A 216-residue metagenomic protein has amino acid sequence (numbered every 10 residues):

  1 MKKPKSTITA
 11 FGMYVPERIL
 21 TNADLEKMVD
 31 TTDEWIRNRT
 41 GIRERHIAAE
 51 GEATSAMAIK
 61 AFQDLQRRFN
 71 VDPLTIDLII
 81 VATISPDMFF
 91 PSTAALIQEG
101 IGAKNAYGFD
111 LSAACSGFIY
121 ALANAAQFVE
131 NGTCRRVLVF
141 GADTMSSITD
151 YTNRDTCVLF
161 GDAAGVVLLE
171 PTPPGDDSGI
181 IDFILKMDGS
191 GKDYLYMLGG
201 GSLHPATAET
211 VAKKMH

Functional and structural regions predicted by a protein language model:
M1-D77, H204-H216: Conserved active-site "lid/cap" helical segment
K2-K3, I59, Q63-Q66, V158 (+1 more regions): Hydrophobic pocket-lining "lid/loop/helix" segments that shape and contact the acyl-thioester
I8-A10, I36, L65, I79 (+4 more regions): Buried hydrophobic positions in well-ordered alpha/beta secondary-structure cores of metabolic enzymes
Y14, A82-M88, A113-F118, G141-S146 (+1 more regions): Acidic, glycine-rich active-site loops and adjacent beta-strand->loop/helix elements that engage anionic groups
I19-L20, F90-S92, T149-N153: Short acidic, glycine/serine/threonine-rich loops at helix termini
W35-A56, T83-V137: Conserved catalytic cysteine-centered active-site region of acyl-thioester-dependent Claisen-condensing enzymes
R67-D77, I101-Y107, V129-D143, T172-D176: Structural signature of cysteine-dependent C-C bond-forming condensing enzymes
E130-A164: Flexible, glycine-rich active-site loops centered on histidine and acidic residues that chelate a metal or position
